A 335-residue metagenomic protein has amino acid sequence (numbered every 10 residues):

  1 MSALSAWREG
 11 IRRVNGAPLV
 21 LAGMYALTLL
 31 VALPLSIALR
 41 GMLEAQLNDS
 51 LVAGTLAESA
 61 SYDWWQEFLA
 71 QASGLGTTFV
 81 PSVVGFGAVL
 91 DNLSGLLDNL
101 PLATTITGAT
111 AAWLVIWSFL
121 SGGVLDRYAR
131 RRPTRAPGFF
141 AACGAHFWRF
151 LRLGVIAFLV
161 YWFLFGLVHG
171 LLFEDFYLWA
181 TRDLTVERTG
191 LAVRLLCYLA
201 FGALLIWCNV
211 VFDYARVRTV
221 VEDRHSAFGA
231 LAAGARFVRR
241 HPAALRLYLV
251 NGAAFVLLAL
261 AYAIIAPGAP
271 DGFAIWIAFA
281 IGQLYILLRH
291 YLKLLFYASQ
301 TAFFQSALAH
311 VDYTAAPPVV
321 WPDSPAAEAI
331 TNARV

Functional and structural regions predicted by a protein language model:
S2-I11, N15-V84, L120, Y177 (+3 more regions): Juxtamembrane transition segments at transmembrane-helix termini in multipass membrane proteins
L33-L35, P101-I106, R130, P137-A141 (+4 more regions): Membrane-proximal intrinsically disordered regions of secretory-pathway and membrane-system proteins
V80-I116: Individual transmembrane alpha-helix segments
A109, W113-W117, G122, R149 (+4 more regions): Solvent-exposed, amphipathic alpha-helical "stalk/arm" or coiled-coil-like segments used as scaffolds
A112-A145: Hydrophobic transmembrane alpha-helix segments characteristic of membrane transport and insertion machinery
A142-H146, E187, A233-H241: Short membrane-interface loop/juxtamembrane segments of multi-pass integral membrane proteins
F147-I156, V238-V250: Loop-to-transmembrane boundary segments
